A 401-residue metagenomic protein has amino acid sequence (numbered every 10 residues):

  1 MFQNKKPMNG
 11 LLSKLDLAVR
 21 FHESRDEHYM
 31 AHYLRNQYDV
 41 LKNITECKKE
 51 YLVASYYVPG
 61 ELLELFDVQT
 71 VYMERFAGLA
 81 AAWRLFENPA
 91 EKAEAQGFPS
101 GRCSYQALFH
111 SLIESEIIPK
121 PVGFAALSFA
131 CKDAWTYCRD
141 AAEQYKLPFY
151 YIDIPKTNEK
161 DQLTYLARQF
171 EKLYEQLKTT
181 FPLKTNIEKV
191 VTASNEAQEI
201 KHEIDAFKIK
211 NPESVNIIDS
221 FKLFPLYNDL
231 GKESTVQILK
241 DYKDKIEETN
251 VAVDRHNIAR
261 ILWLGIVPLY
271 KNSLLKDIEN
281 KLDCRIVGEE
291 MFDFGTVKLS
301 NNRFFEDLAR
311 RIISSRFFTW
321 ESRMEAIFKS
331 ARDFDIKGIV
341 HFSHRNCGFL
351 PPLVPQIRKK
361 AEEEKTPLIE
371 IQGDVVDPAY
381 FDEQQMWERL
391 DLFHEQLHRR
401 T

Functional and structural regions predicted by a protein language model:
F2-E50, A167, E171-K298, F317: A charged, amphipathic alpha-helical module
K49-I117: An N-terminal, globular interaction/scaffold subdomain
E50, V122-G123, G338: Structural motif
L52-E61, S128-A134, L264-K271, R345-P352: Gly/Ser/Thr-rich loops at beta-strand to alpha-helix junctions that form or flank small-molecule/cofactor-binding
Y57, E61, K276-E290, N302-R311 (+1 more regions): Hydrophobic alpha/beta core scaffold segments
L62-K92, L262-I327: Redox- and metal-dependent alpha/beta enzyme cores, enriched for Fe-S-associated oxidoreductases and cofactor-handling
S100-I118, L177-N195, I313-I336, L397-T401: Extended, charge-rich low-complexity interaction segments
A107-Q176: Acidic/His-rich segments in extracytoplasmic proteins that coordinate ligands and/or metal ions
